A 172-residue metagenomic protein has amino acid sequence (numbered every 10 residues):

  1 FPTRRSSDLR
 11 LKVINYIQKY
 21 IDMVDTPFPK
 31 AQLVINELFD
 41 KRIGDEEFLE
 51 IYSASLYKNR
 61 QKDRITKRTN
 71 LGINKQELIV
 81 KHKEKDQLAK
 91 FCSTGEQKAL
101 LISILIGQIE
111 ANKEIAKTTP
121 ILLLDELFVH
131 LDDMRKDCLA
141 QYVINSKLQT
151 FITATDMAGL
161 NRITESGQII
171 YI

Functional and structural regions predicted by a protein language model:
F1-S6: Short, small-residue-biased leader/transition segments that mark boundaries at the very start of proteins
D8-I121, H130, M134, C138-Q149 (+1 more regions): Conserved NTPase motor "head" modules and their coupling/switch loops across ABC/AAA+ ATPases, GTPases, and GHKL ATPases
D125-L127: Walker B catalytic acidic pair
T153-T155: H-loop/switch region of ABC-family ATPase nucleotide-binding domains
I163-I172: A short helix-turn-beta junction within AAA+ P-loop NTPase domains corresponding to the substrate/partner-engaging
